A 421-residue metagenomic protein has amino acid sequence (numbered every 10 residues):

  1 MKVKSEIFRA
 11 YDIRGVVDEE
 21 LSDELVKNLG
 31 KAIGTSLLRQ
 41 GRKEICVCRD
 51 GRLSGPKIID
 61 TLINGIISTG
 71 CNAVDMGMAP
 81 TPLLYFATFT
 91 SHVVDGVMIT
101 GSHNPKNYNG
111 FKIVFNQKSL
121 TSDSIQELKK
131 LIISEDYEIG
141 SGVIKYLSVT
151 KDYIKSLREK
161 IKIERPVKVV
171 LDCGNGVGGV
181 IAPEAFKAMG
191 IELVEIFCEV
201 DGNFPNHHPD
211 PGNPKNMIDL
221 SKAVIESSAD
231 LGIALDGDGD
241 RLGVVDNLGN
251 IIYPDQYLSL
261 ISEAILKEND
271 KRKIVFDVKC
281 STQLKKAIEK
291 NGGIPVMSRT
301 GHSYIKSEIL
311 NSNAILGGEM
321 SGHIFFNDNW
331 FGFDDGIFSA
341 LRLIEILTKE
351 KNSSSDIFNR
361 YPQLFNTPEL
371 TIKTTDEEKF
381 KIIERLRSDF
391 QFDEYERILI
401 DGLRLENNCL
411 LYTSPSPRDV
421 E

Functional and structural regions predicted by a protein language model:
M1-N64, S68-T69, D95, Y146-V167: An N-terminal, well-structured beta->alpha segment
C46-Y108, A185-V245: N-terminal small/polar loop signature for handling phosphorylated ligands or for N-terminal nucleophile
G96-S102, K106, V224-D246, I251 (+2 more regions): Glycine-rich phosphate-binding loop
N109-S227: Gly/Ser/Thr-enriched, mixed-charge loops and adjacent short helices that form phosphate/oxyanion-binding elements
Q126-I154, E159-I161, N247-M320, F325-F326: Proline/glycine-rich low-complexity loops and linkers
L316-I357, Q363-L364: C-terminal catalytic subdomain
D376-E406: Active-site loops and adjacent core secondary-structure elements that bind or stabilize anionic groups
Y412-E421: Single conserved hydrophobic/aromatic residue that forms the stacking wall/gate of nucleotide- or nucleobase-binding
